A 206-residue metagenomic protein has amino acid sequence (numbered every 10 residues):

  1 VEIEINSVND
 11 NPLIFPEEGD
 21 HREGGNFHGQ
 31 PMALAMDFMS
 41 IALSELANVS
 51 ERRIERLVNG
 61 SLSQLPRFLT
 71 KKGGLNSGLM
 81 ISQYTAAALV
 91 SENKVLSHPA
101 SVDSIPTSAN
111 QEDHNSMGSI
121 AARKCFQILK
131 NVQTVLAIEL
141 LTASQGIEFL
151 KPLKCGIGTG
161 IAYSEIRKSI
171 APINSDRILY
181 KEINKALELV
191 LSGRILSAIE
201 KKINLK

Functional and structural regions predicted by a protein language model:
V1-K206: C-terminal auxiliary extensions adjacent to catalytic cores
